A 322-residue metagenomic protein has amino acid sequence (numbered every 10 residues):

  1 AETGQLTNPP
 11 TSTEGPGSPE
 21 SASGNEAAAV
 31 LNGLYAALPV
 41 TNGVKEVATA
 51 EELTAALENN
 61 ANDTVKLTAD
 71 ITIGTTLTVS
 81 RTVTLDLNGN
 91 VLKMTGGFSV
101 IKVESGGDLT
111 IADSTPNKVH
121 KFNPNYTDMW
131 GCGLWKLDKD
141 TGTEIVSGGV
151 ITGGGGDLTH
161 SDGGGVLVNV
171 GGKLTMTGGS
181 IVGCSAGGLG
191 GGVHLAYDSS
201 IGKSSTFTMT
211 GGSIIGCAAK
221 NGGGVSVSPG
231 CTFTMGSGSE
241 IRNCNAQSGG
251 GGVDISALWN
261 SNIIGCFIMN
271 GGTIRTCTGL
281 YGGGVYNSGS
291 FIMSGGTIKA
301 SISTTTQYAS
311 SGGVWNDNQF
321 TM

Functional and structural regions predicted by a protein language model:
A1-T7, L67, I101, V166 (+6 more regions): Gram-positive cell-envelope targeting signals
G4, G17-T68, T72: Acidic Gly/Asp/Thr-rich repetitive segments characteristic of extracellular carbohydrate-active and adhesion proteins
P19, G24-E26, G33-L34, G183 (+3 more regions): Short, intrinsically disordered, low-complexity terminal segments
N42, N62, T68, I73-G74 (+23 more regions): Surface-exposed or flexible loop/turn and strand-edge residues in extracellular/cell-surface modules
T72-T84, L92-D113, P124-T143, G153-K173 (+5 more regions): Extracellular beta-strand-rich solenoid/capping regions of secreted or surface-exposed proteins that bind or remodel
L87-N90, D108-N125, W130-G153, K173-S185 (+5 more regions): Right-handed parallel beta-helix
